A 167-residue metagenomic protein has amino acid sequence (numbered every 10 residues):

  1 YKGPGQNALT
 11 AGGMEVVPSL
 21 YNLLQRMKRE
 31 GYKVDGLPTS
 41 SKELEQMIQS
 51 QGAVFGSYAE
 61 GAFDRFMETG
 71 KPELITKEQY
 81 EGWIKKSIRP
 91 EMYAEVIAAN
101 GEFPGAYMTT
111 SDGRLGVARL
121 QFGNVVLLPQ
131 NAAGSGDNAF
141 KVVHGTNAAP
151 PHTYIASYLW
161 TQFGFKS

Functional and structural regions predicted by a protein language model:
K2-P129: Extended, H/D-rich, highly charged conserved domains that either
G3-P4, A133-H144: Gly-rich Lys/Arg/Thr-decorated short loops/hinges at beta-loop-alpha junctions or inter-strand turns that position
T10-A11, H144-T146: Short, contiguous strand/loop micro-motifs
V17-P18, N131, T146-A149: A broadly tuned "polar low-complexity/structure-edge" signature
R29-K33, G136, K166: Intrinsically disordered or highly flexible coil/loop and linker segments, enriched in small and charged/polar residues
G101-F103, F140, Y154, F165: Aromatic-residue detector
T146-S167: Structured mid-domain segments that build the active-site/substrate or prosthetic-cofactor binding neighborhood
